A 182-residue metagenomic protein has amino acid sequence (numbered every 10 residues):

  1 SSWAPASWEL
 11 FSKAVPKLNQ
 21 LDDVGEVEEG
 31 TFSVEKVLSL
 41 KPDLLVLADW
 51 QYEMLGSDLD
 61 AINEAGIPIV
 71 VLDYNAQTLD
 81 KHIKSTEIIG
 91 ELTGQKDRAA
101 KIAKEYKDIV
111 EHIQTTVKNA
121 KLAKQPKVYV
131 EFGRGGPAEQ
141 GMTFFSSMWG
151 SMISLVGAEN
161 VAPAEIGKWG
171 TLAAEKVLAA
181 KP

Functional and structural regions predicted by a protein language model:
S1-S39, L44-E53, D58: A short, structured surface patch at a secondary-structure boundary
A4-W8, L44-L45, W50-E53, N75-L79 (+2 more regions): Solvent-exposed loop/turn segments at secondary-structure junctions within structured extracellular/periplasmic domains
P5, E26-E28, G141-K168: Alpha-helical, coiled-coil/dimerization segments enriched in small aliphatic residues
P16-N19, N63-E64, I88-I89, A179-A180: Short, hinge-like loop/turn segments at secondary-structure boundaries
Q20, P163-K168, L172-K176: Acidic/histidine-enriched, beta-strand-rich ligand/metal-binding domains
V34-L38, G150, A174-E175: Short hydrophobic/charged patches on amphipathic alpha-helices used for structural packing and interfaces
S57-A138, E159-A162: Extracytoplasmic substrate-binding proteins
